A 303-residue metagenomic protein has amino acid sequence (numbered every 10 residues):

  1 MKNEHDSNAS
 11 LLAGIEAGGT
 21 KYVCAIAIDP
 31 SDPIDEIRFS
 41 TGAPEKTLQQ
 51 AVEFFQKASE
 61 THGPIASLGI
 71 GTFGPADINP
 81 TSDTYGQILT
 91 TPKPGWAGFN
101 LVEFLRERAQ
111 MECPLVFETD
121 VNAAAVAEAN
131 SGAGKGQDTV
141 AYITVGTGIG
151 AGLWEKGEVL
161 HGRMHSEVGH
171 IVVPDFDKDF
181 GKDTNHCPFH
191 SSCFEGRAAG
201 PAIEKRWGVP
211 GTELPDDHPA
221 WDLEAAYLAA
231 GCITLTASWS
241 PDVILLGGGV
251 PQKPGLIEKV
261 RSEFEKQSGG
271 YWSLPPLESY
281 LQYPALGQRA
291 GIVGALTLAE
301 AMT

Functional and structural regions predicted by a protein language model:
M1-S67, A76-T84, L105-C113, A127-Q137 (+1 more regions): ATP-binding/phosphotransfer module of carbohydrate and carboxylate kinases, centering on a glycine-rich
E16, G69-F73, E118, Y142-G148 (+1 more regions): Short beta-strand segments
T20-K21, A123, T147-G150: Conserved A3 ("GATE") glycine/threonine-rich loop of ANL adenylate-forming enzymes
S82-G98: A charged helix-plus-loop insertion that forms the helical arch/lid used to bind and gate nucleic-acid substrates
F99-L105: Short gly/Ser/Thr-rich phosphate-binding loop of adenylate-forming enzymes
P114-D120: General beta-strand structural signal in soluble alpha/beta enzymes
A133, Q137-C193: Glycine-rich phosphate-binding loop of actin/hexokinase-like ATP-binding domains
